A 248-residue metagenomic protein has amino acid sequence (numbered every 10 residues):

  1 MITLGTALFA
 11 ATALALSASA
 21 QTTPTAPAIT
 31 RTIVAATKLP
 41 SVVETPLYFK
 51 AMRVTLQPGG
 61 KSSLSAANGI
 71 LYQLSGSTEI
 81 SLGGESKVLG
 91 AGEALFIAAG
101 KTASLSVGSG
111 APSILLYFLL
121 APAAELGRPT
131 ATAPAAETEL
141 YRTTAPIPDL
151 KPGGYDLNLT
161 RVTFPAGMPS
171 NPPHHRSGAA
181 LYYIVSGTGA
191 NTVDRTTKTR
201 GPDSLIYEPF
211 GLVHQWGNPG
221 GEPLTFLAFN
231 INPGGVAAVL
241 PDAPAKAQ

Functional and structural regions predicted by a protein language model:
T3-S17: Bacterial N-terminal signal peptides
S19-R53, K87-A91, L95-A98, S109-N158 (+1 more regions): A short, N-terminal "cap"/entry segment at the start of jelly-roll beta-barrel domains of the cupin/DSBH fold
V43-L47, Q57-Q73, G154-Y155, G167-A180: A short beta-loop-beta micro-motif enriched in histidine and acidic residues
Q57, G83-T102, D194-L212: Short acidic-glycine-tyrosine-enriched beta hairpin
A66-G83, H175-R195: Glycine- and acidic-residue-biased ligand/ion/polar-headgroup-sensing regions
A99-L126, A190, F210-A237: Ligand-binding loop in jelly-roll beta-barrel domains
R142-P172, R176-S177, L181-G189: Surface-exposed interaction/gating patches
